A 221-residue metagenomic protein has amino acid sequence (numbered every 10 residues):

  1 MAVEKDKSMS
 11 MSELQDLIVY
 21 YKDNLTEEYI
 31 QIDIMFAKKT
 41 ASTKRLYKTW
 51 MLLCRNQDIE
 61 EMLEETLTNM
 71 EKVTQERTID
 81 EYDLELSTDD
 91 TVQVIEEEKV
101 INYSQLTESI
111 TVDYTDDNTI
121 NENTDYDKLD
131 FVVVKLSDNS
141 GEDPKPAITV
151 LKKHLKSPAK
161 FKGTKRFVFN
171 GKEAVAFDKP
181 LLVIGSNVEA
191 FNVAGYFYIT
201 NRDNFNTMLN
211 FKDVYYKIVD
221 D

Functional and structural regions predicted by a protein language model:
A2-D58: Charged, amphipathic alpha-helical stretches
M35-D221: Acidic, low-complexity, intrinsically disordered interaction modules
